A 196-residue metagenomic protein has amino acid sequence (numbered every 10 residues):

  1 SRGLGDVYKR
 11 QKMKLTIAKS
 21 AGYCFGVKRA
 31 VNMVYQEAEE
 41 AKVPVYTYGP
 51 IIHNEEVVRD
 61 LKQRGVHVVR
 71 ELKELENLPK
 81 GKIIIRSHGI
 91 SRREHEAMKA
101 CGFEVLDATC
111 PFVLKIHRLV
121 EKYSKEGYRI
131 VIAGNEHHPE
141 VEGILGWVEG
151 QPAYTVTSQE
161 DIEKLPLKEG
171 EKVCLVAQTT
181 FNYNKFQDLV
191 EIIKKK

Functional and structural regions predicted by a protein language model:
S1-Y8: Short, small-residue-biased leader/transition segments that mark boundaries at the very start of proteins
M13-K196: The feature marks the mature, well-folded catalytic cores of soluble enzymes
